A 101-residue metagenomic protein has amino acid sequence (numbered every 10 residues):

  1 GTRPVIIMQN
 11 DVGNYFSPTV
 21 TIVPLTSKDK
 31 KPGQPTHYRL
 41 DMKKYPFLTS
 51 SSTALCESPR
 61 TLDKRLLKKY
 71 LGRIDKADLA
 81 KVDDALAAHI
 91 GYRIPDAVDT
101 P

Functional and structural regions predicted by a protein language model:
G1-P101: Conserved functional hotspots at enzyme active or ligand-binding sites that engage polyanionic ligands
